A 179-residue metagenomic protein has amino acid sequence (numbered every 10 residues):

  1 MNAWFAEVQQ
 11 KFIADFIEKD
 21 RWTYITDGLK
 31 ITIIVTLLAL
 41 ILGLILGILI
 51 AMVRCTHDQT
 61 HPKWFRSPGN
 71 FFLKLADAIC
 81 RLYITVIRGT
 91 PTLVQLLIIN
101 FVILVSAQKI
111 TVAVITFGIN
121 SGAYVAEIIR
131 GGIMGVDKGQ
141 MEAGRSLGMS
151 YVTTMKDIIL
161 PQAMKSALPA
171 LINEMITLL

Functional and structural regions predicted by a protein language model:
M1-L179: Transmembrane alpha-helices and adjacent helix-loop boundaries
